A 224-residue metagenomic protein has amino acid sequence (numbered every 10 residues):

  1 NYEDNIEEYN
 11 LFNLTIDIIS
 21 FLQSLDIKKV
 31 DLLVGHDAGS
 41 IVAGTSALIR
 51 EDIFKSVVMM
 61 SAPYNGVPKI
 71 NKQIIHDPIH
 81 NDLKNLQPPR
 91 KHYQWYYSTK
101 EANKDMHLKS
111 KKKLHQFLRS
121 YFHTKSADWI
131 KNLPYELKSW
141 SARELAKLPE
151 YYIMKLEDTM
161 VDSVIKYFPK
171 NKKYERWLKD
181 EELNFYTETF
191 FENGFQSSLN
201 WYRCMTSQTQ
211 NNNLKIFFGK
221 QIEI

Functional and structural regions predicted by a protein language model:
Y2-V34, A38-I224: Flexible "cap/lid" subdomain of the alpha/beta-hydrolase fold that forms the substrate-access gate
